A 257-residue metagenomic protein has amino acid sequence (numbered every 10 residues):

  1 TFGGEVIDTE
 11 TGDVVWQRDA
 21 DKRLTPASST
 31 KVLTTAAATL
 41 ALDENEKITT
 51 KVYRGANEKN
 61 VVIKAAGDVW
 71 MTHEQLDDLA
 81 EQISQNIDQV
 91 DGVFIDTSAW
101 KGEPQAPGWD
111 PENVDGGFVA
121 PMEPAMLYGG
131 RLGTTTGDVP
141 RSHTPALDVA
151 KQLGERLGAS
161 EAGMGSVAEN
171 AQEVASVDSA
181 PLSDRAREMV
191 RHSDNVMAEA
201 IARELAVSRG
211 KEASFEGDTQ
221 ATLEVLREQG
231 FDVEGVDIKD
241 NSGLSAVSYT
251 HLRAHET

Functional and structural regions predicted by a protein language model:
T1-Q17: A short, well-structured edge-of-sheet supersecondary motif
F2, V6, K239-Y249: A glycine-rich, coil/turn loop motif that links secondary-structure elements
D13-D21, V236-D237: Glycine/charged-rich beta-loop-alpha catalytic/anionic-binding loops adjacent to active sites
Q17-L33, A37, L42-N45: Short active-site loop at a secondary-structure junction that contains or immediately precedes the catalytic residue(s)
R23-V32, H143-T144, S245-Y249: Short, conserved micro-motifs enriched in small and acidic residues
L24, L40-V236: Conserved serine DD-peptidase/penicillin-binding transpeptidase domain and beta-lactam-recognizing active-site
T250-T257: Conserved small/polar residues in nucleotide/adenosyl-binding loops
